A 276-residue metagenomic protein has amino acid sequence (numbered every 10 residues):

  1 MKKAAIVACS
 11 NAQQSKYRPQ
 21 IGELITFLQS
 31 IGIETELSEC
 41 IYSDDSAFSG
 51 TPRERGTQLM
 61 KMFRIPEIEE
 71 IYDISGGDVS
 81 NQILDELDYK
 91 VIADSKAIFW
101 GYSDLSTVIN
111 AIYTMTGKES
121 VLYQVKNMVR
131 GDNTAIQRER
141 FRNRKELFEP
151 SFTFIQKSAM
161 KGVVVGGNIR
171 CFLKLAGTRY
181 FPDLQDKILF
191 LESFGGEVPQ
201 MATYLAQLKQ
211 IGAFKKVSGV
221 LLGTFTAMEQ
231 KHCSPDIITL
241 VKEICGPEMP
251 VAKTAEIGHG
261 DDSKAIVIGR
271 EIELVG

Functional and structural regions predicted by a protein language model:
M1-E67: ATP/NTP phosphate-donor binding region
M1-I31, N133-G167: A short, flexible N-terminal coil/short beta segment enriched in small residues
K2, A93-I98, T116-K118, K216-S218 (+1 more regions): A short helix->loop->beta-strand "cap" motif at the edges of active sites that frequently abuts
P19-I21, T51-G56, T203-L208, C233-L240: Charged helix-capping and loop-helix junction motifs
F48-I155: Active-site histidine-anchored catalytic micro-motif
I136-K209: ATP/pyrophosphate-binding catalytic subdomain of soluble kinases
L189, F194-G195, L221-Q230: Glycine-rich phosphate/diphosphate-binding loops and the adjacent beta-loop-alpha structural elements that coordinate
T224-G276: ATP/nucleoside-binding phosphotransfer catalytic cores, i.e., glycine-rich phosphate-binding loops
